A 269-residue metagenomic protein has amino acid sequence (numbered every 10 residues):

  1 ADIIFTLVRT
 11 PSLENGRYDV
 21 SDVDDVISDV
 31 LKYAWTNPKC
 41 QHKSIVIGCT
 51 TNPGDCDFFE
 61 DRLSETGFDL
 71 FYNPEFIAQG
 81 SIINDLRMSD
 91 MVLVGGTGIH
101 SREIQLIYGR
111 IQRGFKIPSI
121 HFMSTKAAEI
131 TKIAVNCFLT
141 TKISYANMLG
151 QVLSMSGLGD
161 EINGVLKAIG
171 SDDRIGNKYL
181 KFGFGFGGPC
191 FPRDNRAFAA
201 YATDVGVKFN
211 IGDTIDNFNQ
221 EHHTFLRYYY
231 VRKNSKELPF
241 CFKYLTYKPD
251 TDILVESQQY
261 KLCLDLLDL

Functional and structural regions predicted by a protein language model:
A1-L269: Structural/interface elements that position substrates and couple domains in central-metabolism enzymes
